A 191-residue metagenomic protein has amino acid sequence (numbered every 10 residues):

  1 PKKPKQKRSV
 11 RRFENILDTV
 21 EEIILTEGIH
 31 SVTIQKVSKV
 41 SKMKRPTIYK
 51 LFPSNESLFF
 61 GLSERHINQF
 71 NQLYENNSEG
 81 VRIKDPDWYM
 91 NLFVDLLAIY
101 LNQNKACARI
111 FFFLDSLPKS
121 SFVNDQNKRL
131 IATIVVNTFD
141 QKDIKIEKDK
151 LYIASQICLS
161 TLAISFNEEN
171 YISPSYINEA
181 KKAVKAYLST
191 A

Functional and structural regions predicted by a protein language model:
P1-R11: N-terminal intrinsically disordered/low-complexity leader segments
S9-V20, V37, L62-H66, F70: Generic hydrophobic, amphipathic alpha-helix propensity
N15, I23-S57, G61: Helix-turn-helix
I24, S57-H66, F111, V123 (+1 more regions): Alpha-helical DNA-contacting segments of helix-turn-helix folds
G61, E75-Q103: Hydrophobic alpha-helical connector segments
D95, S116-Q141, D149: Amphipathic alpha-helical packing segments from all-alpha helical-bundle domains
A98-K119, S160-I164: Amphipathic alpha-helical segments used for helix-helix packing
K128, A132, I144-N167, S175-Y187: Hydrophobic alpha-helical segments that form the core of small-molecule binding pockets and/or dimer interfaces
